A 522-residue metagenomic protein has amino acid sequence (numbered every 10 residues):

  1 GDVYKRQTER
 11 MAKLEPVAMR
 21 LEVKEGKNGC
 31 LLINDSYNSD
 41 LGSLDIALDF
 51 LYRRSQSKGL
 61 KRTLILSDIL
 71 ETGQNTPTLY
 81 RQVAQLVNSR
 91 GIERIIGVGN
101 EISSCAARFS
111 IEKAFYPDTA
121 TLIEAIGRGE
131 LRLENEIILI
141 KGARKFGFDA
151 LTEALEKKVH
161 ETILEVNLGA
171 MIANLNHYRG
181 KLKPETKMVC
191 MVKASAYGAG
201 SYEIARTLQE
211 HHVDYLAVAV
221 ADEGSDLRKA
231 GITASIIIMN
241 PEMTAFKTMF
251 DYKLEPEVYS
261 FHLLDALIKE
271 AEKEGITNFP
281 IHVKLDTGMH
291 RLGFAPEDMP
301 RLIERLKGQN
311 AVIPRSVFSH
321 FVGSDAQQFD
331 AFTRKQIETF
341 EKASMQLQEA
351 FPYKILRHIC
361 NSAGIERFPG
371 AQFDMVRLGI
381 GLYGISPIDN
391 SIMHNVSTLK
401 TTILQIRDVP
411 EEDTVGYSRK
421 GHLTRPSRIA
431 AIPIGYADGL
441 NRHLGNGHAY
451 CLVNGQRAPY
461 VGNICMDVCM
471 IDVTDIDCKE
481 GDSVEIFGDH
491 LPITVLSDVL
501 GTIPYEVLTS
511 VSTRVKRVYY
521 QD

Functional and structural regions predicted by a protein language model:
V3-Y4: Short, small-residue-biased leader/transition segments that mark boundaries at the very start of proteins
V17, S36-F115: Active-site beta-alpha connecting loops in nucleotide-dependent enzymes
D35, D68, I95, I140 (+4 more regions): Residue-level signal for inorganic ion chemistry
S36-D45, G73-P77, G198, T287-P300 (+2 more regions): Active-site glycine- and acidic-residue-rich loops that bind and position anionic ligands or nucleotide-like cofactors
K113-A125, P256-Y259: Short acidic-hydrophobic, aromatic-tinged amphipathic segments that line or gate anion-handling sites
I163-E165, I172, T186-H358, Q372: Active-site-proximal beta-alpha core segment in soluble small-molecule metabolic enzymes
E165-N167, I172, G180, K187 (+5 more regions): Active-site anion/phosphate-binding pocket segments in diverse small-molecule metabolic enzymes
